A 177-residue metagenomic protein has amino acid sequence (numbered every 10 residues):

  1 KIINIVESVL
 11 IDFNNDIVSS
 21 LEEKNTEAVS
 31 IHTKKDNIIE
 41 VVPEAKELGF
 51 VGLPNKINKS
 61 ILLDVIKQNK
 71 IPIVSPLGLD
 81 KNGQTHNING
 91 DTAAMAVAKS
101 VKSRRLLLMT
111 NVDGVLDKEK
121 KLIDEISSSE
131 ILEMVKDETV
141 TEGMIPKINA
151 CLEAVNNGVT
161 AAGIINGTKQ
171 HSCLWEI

Functional and structural regions predicted by a protein language model:
K1-T168: Nucleotide/pyrophosphate-binding catalytic subdomain
K169-I177: Charged C-terminal helix
